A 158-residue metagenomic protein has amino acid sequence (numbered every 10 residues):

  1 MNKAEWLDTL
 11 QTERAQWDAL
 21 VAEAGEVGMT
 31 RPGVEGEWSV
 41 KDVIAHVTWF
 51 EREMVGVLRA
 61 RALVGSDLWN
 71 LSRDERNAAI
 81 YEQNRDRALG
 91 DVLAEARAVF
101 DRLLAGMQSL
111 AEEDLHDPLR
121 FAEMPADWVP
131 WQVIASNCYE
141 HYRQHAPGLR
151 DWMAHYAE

Functional and structural regions predicted by a protein language model:
M1, T12-E13, V27-T30, S72-A78 (+1 more regions): Short hydrophobic/aromatic-rich motifs at helix boundaries and adjacent loops
M1-E5, R52-V99, M153-E158: Short, helix-capping/interhelical loops that line the mouth of catalytic, cofactor-, or ligand-binding pockets
K3-E5, T9-D42: Long, hydrophobic N-terminal alpha-helical segment
L10-W17, V40-L58, Y81-R85, L89 (+3 more regions): Alpha-helical transition-metal enzyme core signature, strongest for iron centers
V21-G36, S66, D101-S136: Acidic interhelical loop/turn segments
V40, M54, A126-D127, Y156: A short hydrophobic/aromatic micro-motif that marks alpha-helical segments and, especially, helix-coil
M107, D114, L149, M153-Y156: Short, well-ordered alpha-helical segments in soluble proteins
F121, Q132-V133, D151-E158: Terminal "cap-and-tail" regions of soluble proteins that handle hydrophobic small molecules
